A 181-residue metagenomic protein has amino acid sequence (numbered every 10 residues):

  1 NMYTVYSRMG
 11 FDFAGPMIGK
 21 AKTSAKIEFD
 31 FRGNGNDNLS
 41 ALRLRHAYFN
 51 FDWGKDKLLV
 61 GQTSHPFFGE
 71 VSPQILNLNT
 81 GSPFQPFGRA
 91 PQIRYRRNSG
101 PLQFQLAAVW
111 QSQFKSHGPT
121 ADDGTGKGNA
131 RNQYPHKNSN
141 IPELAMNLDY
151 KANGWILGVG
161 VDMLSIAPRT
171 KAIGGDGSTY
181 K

Functional and structural regions predicted by a protein language model:
N1-S116, N138-I156: Outer membrane beta-barrel
D37-L42, E70-L78, K115-H136, L164-T179: Outer-membrane beta-barrel translocator domains and adjoining extracellular loop/strand segments of Gram-negative
K137-K181: Loop-centered beta-sheet repeat module
